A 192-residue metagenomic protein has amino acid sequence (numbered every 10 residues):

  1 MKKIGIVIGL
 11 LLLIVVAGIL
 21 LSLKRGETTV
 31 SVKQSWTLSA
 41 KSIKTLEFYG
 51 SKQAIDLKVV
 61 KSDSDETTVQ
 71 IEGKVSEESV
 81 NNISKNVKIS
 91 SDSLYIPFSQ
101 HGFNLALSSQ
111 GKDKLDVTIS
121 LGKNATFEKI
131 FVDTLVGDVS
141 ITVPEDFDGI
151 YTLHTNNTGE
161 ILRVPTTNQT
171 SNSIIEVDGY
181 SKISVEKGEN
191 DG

Functional and structural regions predicted by a protein language model:
K2-T45, A54, K58-F131, D146-G192: Acidic (Asp/Glu) and glycine-rich low-complexity loops/linkers that are typically intrinsically disordered
Y49-G50: Structural recognition of beta-strand segments within beta-rich domains
